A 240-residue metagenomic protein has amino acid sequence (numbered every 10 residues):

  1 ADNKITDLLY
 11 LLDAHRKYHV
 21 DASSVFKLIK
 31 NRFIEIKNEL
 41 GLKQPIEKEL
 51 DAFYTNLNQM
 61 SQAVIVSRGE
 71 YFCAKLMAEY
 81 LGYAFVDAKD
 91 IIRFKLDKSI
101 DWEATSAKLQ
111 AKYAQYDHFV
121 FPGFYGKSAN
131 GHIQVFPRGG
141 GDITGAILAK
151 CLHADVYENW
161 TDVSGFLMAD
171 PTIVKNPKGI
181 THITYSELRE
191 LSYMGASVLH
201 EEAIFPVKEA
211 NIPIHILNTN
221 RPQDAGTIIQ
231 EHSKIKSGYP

Functional and structural regions predicted by a protein language model:
A1-L199, I204: Nucleotide/pyrophosphate-binding catalytic subdomain
K89, F124-Y125, N218-R221, S233: A broadly conserved detector of short glycine/acidic/proline-rich loop/turn motifs that flank catalytic sites and bind
V207: Acidic-aromatic/histidine active-site loop/patch
P213-A225: Active-site C-terminal subdomain of aminotransferase-like
I228-P240: A conserved regulatory-domain signal marking ACT and ACT-like small-molecule sensing domains and adjacent regulatory
